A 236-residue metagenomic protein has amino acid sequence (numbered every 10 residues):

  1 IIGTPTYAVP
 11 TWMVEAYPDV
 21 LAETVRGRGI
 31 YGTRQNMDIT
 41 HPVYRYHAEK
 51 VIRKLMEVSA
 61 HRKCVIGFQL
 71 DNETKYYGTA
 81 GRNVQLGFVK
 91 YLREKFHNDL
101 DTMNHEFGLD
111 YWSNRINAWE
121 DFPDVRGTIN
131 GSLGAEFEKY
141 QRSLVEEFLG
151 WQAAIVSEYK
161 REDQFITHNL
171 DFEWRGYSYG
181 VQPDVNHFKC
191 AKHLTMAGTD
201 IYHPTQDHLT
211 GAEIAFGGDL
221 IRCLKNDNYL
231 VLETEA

Functional and structural regions predicted by a protein language model:
I1-G3, I166-T167, G198, V231: Structural detector of well-ordered beta-strand residues that form the stable sheet scaffold of enzyme domains
I2-Y7, D38: Structural motif corresponding to the early beta-alpha repeats
P5-V9, E235-A236: Short beta-alpha junction loops
V9-A16: Glycine-rich, charge-decorated loop segments at or immediately adjacent to ligand/cofactor-binding or catalytic sites
A16-D207, G211-I214: Polysaccharide-binding and catalytic clefts of secreted carbohydrate-active enzymes
N72, V231-T234: Short acidic/histidine-rich active-site segments
G217: Non-catalytic, largely sequence-independent nucleic-acid-binding elements associated with nucleic-acid processing
C223-L224: Alpha-helix-loop-beta-strand connector modules within alpha/beta enzyme cores
